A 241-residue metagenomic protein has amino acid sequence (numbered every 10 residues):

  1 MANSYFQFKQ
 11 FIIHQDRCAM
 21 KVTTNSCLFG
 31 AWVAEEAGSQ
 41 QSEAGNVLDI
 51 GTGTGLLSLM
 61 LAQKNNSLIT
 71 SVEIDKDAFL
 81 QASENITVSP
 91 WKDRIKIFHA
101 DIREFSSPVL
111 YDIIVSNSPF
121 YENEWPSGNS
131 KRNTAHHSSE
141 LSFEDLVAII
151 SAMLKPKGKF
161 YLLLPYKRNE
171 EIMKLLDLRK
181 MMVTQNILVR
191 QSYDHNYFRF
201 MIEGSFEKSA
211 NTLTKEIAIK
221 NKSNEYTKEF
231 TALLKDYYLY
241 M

Functional and structural regions predicted by a protein language model:
A2-S39, T52-L59, F200-E203, K215-A218: SAM-dependent Rossmann-like transferase core, predominantly class I methyltransferases with a strong bias toward
Q7, W91, D177-K180, L213: Short, structurally constrained coil/turn elements that cap an alpha-helix or connect an alpha-helix to the following
H14, K96-F98, T184-I187: General small-molecule cofactor/ligand-binding pocket signal
C18, V22, E140-Y197: Conserved Class I SAM-dependent methyltransferase catalytic core
F29, N117, L146, G204: Residue-level signal for inorganic ion chemistry
A31-S39, E43-P108, I113-S116, E122-S127: Conserved SAM/SAH cofactor-binding pocket of Class I
S118-D145: Mobile active-site "lid"/loop adjacent to the S-adenosyl-L-methionine
N196-M241: SAM/dcSAM-binding transferase cores
